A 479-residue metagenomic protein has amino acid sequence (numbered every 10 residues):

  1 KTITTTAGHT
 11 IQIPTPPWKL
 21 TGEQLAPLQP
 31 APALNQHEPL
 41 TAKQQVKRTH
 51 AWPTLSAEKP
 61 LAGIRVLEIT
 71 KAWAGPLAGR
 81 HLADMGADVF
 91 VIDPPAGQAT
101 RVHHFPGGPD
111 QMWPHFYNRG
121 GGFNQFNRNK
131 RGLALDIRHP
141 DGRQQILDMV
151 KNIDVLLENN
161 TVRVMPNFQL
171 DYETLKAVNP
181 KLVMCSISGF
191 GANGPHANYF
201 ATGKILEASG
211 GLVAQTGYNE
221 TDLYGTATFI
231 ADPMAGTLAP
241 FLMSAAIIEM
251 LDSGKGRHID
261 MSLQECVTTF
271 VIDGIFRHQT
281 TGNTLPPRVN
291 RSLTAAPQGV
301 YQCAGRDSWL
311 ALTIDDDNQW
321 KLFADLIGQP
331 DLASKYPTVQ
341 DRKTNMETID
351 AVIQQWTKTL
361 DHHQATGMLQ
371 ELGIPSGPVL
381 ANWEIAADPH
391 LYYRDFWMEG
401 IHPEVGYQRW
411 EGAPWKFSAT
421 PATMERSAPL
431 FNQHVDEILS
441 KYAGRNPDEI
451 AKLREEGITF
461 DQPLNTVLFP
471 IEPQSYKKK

Functional and structural regions predicted by a protein language model:
K1-P27, E371-E425, K477-K479: A glycine-rich dinucleotide-binding beta-alpha-beta segment and adjacent secondary-structure elements that constitute
T4, G8, P16, Q29 (+5 more regions): N-terminal helix-loop segment corresponding to the beta1-alpha1 unit of nucleotide/adenylate-binding folds
T4-I11, P16-K19, P32-A33, I275-A333: N-terminal glycine-rich phosphate-binding loop for ADP-containing cofactors
E23-A26, T221-A231, C303-S308, T420-T423: Flexible glycine/proline-enriched surface loops and loop-helix/loop-strand junctions
A96, F190-G191, L263-T268, G305 (+3 more regions): Glycine-rich beta-alpha junction loops
F229-S244, L263-V271, D315, Q319: Mid-domain beta-loop-alpha active-site segment that forms a flexible, acidic cofactor/metal-binding surface
G236-G256, T269-T281, A324-D331: Oxidoreductase and adenylate-handling cofactor-binding alpha/beta cores
P297-L372, S376, E456: Aromatic-enriched alpha-helical interface/lid elements that frame and gate functional surfaces
